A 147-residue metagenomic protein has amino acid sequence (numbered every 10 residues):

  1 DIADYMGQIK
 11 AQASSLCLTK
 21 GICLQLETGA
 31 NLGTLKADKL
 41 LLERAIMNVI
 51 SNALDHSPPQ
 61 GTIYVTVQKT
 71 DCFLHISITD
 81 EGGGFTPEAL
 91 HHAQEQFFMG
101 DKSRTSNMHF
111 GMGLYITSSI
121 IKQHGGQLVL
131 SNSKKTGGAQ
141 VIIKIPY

Functional and structural regions predicted by a protein language model:
D1-A11, Q25: A conserved beta-strand-to-alpha-helix junction within the catalytic ATP-binding
L18, C23-G33: Conserved catalytic submotifs in the C-terminal HATPase_c
A53-L54: Short helix-loop "hinge" at the ATP-lid/N-box region of the Bergerat-fold HATPase_c
Q60-C72: Short beta-strand/loop element within the Bergerat-fold HATPase_c
D80: Acidic ATP/Mg2+-coordinating residue in the GHKL
F85-M99: Short conserved segment of the HATPase_c
G125-Q127: Conserved glycine-rich
